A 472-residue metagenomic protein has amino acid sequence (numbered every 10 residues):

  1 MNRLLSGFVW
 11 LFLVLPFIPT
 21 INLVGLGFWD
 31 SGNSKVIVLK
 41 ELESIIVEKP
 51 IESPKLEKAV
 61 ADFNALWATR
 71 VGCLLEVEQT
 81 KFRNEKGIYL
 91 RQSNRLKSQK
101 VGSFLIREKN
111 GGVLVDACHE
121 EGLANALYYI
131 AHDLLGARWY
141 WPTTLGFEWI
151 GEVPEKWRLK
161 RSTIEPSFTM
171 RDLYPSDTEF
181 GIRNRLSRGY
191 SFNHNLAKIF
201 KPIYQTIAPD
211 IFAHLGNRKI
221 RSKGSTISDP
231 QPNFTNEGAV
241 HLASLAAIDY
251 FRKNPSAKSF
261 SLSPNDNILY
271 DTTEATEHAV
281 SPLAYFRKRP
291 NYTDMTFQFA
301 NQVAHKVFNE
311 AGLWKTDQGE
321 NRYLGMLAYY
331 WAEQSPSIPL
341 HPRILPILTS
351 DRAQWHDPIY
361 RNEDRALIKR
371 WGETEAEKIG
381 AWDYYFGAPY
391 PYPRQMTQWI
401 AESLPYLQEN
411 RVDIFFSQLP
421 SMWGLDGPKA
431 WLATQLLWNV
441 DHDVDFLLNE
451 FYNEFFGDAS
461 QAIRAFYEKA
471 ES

Functional and structural regions predicted by a protein language model:
M1-V9: Bacterial N-terminal signal peptides that target proteins for export
R3, K160-S162, F286-S472: Substrate-binding groove of N-acetylhexosamine-processing glycoside hydrolases
F8-N22: Bacterial N-terminal signal peptides
G25-G27, S34: Boundary at the C-terminal end of the N-terminal hydrophobic targeting segment
W29, V38, E43, P54 (+7 more regions): Feature activates predominantly on carbohydrate-active enzymes
V38-L39, F82, R107-K109, N254-P255 (+3 more regions): Extracellular/periplasmic catalytic domains that process cell-envelope and extracellular macromolecules
T69-F82, W314: Short, well-structured beta-strand/strand-turn elements
E76-Q99: Short, well-ordered secondary-structure micro-motifs within conserved domains or adaptor modules
